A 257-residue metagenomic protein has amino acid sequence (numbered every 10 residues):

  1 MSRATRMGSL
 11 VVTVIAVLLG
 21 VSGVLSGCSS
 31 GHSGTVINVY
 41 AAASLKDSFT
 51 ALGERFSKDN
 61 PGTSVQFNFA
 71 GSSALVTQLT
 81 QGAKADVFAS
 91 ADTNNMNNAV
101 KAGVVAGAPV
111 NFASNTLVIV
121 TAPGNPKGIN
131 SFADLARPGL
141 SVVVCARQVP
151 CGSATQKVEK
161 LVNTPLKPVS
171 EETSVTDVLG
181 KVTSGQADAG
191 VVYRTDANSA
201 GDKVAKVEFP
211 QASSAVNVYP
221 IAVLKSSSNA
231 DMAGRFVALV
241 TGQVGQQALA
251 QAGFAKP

Functional and structural regions predicted by a protein language model:
M1-V14: Bacterial N-terminal signal peptides that target proteins for export
R3-A4, V21-K58, S73, T77 (+4 more regions): Exported/periplasmic ABC-transporter solute-binding proteins
V12-V24: Bacterial N-terminal signal peptides
K58-V65: K/E-rich alpha-helical interaction surfaces of small helical-bundle regulatory domains
G62, K84-A85, A187: Short, high-confidence coil segments that cap the C-terminus of an alpha-helix and link into the following beta-strand
G82-D92, M96-N111: Short beta-strand-centered segments that line the small-molecule binding cleft or hinge of alpha/beta clamshell
V118: N-terminal glycine-rich flavin-associated loop
